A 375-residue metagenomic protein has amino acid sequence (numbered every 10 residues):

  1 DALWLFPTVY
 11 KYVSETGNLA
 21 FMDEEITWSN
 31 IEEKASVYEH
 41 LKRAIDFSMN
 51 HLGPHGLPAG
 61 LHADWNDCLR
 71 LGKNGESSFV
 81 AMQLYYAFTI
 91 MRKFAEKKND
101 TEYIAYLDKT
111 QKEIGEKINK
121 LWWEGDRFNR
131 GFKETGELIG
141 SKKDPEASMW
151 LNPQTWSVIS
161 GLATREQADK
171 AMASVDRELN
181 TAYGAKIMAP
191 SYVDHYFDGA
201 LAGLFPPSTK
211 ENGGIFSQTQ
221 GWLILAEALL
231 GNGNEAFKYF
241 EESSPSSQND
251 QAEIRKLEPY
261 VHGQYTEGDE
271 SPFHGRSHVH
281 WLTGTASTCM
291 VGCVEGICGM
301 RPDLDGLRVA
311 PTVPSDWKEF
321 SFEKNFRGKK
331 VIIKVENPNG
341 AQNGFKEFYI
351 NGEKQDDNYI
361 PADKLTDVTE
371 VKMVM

Functional and structural regions predicted by a protein language model:
D1-G56, S77-Y85, G214-A236, F240 (+2 more regions): Aromatic-rich carbohydrate-recognition surfaces in CAZymes
T16-L19, M91, A95-K98, E102 (+2 more regions): Long alpha-helical scaffolds in large eukaryotic adaptor/regulatory proteins, encompassing alpha-solenoid repeat systems
M22-I26, P58-R70, N129-E137, Y196 (+2 more regions): Conserved catalytic-core motifs characterized by acidic clusters
S29-E32, S36, G72, F79 (+5 more regions): A structural signal for alpha-helical segments
V37, D64-A87, K93: Hydrophobic, small-residue-rich alpha-helical packing segments that form membrane-like cores
C68-A81, G136-S160, A202-Q220, L225 (+2 more regions): Solvent-exposed loop and edge beta-strand segments that line ligand/cofactor-binding and catalytic clefts
Q83-A202, F240-E241, P245-H274, N325: Catalytic cores of carbohydrate-active enzymes
R177-T181, F205-N212, W222-M375: Non-catalytic C-terminal accessory modules of carbohydrate-active enzymes
